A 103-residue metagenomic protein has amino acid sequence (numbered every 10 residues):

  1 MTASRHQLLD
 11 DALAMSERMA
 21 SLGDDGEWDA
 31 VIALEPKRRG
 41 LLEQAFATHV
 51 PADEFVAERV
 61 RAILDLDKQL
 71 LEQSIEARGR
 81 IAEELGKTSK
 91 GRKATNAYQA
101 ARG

Functional and structural regions predicted by a protein language model:
M1-T2: Repeat-mediated protein-protein interaction surfaces in helical alpha-solenoids
L13-M19: Short, charged/polar, low-complexity loop and linker segments that flank or interrupt alpha-helical bundles
M19, G23-D29: Short helix-adjacent coil turns
G40-F55: Short, charge-rich amphipathic alpha-helical segments embedded in non-transmembrane helical bundles/solenoids
V56-G103: Short terminal interaction segments
